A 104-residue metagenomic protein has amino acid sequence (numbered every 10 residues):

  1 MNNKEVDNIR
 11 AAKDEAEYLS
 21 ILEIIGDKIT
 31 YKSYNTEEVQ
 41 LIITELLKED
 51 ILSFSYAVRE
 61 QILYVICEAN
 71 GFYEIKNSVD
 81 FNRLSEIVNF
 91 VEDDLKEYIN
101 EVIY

Functional and structural regions predicted by a protein language model:
N2, N8, N35, G71-E74: Eukaryotic alpha-helical solenoid repeat scaffolds
N3-D14, I43-L52, N82-F90: HEAT/HEAT-like alpha-solenoid repeats
K13-K28, Y56-I66: HEAT-repeat alpha-solenoid elements in large eukaryotic scaffold proteins
D14-L19, L52, Y56-A57, N89-E97: Alpha-helix N-cap/helix-start positions at coil->helix boundaries
K28-K32, I66-K76, V102: Residue-level signature of the C-terminal ends
N35-I42, I75-R83: Short sequence/structural elements of tandem HEAT/ARM alpha-solenoid repeats
L46-F72: Short hydrophobic interaction/assembly module
V79-Y104: Eukaryotic acidic, Ser/Thr-rich intrinsically disordered low-complexity regions
